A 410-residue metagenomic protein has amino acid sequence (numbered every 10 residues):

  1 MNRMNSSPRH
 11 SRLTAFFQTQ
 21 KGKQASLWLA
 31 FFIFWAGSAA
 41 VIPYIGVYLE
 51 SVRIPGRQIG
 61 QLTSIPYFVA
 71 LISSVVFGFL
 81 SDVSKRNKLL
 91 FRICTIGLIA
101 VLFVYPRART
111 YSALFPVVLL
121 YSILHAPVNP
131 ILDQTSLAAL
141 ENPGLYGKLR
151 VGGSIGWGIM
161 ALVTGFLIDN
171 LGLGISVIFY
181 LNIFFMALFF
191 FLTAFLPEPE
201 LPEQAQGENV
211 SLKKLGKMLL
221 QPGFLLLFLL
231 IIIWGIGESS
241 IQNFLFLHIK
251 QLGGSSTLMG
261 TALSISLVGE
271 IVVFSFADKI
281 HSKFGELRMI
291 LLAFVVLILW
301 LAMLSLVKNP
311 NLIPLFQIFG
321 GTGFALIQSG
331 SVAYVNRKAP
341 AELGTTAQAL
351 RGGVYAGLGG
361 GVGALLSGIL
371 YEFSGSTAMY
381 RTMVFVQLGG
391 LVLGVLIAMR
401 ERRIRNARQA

Functional and structural regions predicted by a protein language model:
N5-G22, L196-L229: Juxtamembrane intracellular "pre-TM" segments in multi-pass secondary transporters
L13-Y67, G223-A262: Helix-loop boundary and gating motifs at the non-cytosolic
F32, V101, Y111-V128, I232 (+1 more regions): Hydrophobic core of transmembrane alpha-helices in multi-pass small-molecule transporters, especially MFS/SLC-type
L49-E50, L80-S81, V151, L167-G172 (+3 more regions): Interfacial helix-cap and linker-helix signal at transmembrane-aqueous boundaries of multi-pass secondary transporters
I72-R86, I168-D169, V272-G285, Y371: Helix-to-loop junctions at the C-terminal end of transmembrane segments in multipass secondary transporters
L89-F103, R288-M303: Structural signature of the two symmetry-related core transmembrane helices
L119-G152: Cytoplasmic helix-loop-helix junction between adjacent transmembrane helices in 12-TM secondary transporters
V177-A194, M379-A398: Symmetry-related core transmembrane helices of the 12-TM Major Facilitator Superfamily/SLC fold
